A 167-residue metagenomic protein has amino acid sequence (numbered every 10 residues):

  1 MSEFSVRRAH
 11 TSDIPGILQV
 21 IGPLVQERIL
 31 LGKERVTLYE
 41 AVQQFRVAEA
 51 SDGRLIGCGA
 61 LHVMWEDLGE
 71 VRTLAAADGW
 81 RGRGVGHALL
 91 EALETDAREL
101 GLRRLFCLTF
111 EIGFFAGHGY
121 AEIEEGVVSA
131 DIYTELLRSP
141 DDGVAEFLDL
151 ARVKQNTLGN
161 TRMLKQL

Functional and structural regions predicted by a protein language model:
M1-G32, E49, R54, G159-L167: Short amphipathic alpha-helix that is part of the acyltransferase structural core
A9, F106-C107: Small/polar loops that bind or transfer phosphate-bearing groups
D13, D67, F110-E111: A generic "binding-loop/recognition-motif" signal
G32-S51, G57-A76: A conserved beta-strand-loop-helix scaffold within acyl/acetyltransferase catalytic domains
A76, G82-T95, C107: Conserved acetyl-CoA-binding loop-helix of GNAT-fold acetyltransferases
E99, R103, T109-L137: Conserved active-site alpha-helix within GNAT-family acetyltransferase domains
V128-L167: C-terminal "cap" of GNAT-fold acetyltransferases
